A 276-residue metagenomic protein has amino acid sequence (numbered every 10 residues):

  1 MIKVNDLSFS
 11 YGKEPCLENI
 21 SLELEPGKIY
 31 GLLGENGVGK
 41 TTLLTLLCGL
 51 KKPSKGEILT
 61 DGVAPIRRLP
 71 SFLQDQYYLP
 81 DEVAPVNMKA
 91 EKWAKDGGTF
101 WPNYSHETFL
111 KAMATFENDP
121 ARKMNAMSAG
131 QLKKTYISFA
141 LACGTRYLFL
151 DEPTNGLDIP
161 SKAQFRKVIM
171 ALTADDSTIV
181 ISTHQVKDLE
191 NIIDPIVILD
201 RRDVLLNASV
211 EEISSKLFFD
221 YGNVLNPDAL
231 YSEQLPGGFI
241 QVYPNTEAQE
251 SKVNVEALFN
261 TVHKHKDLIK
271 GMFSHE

Functional and structural regions predicted by a protein language model:
L33-E35: The feature captures the beta-strand-to-loop junction immediately N-terminal to the Walker
C48: Helix-to-loop junction immediately C-terminal to a conserved catalytic motif
G56-R67, S71-F72: Conserved ABC transporter NBD signature motif
P70-T135: ABC-family P-loop ATPase nucleotide-binding domains
L148-E152: Catalytic Walker B motif of ABC-type/P-loop ATPase nucleotide-binding domains
T154-D158: Short loop immediately C-terminal to the Walker-B catalytic DE motif in ABC-type ATPase nucleotide-binding domains
F165-V180, H184-Y243: ABC transporter nucleotide-binding domain
